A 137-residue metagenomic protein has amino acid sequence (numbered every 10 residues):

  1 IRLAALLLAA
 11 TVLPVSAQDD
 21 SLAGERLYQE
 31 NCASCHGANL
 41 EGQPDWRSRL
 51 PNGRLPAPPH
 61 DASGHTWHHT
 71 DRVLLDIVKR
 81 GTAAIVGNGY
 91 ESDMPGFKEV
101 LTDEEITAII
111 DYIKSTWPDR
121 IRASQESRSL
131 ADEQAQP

Functional and structural regions predicted by a protein language model:
R2-V12: Bacterial N-terminal signal peptides
A10-P14, R54-A57: Short acidic (Asp/Glu) and glycine-rich catalytic loops that position anionic groups and cofactors
V12-Y28, A123-P137: Electrostatic cytochrome c docking/interface patches
D19-D20, E25-P56, R80-Y90, T116-A123: Periplasmic/extracellular electron-transfer cofactor-ligation site, primarily the c-type cytochrome heme-c attachment
L22-A33, H69, V73-D76, V100-I106 (+2 more regions): Sequence context surrounding c-type heme c attachment/ligation sites in exported
E25, E41-D76, G96-V100: Gly/Gly-Pro-rich "capping" loops immediately C-terminal to redox-active cysteine motifs in periplasmic/lumenal
A57-H60, R80-T107, T116, R122-E133: Axial heme c-ligation environment in periplasmic c-type cytochrome domains
